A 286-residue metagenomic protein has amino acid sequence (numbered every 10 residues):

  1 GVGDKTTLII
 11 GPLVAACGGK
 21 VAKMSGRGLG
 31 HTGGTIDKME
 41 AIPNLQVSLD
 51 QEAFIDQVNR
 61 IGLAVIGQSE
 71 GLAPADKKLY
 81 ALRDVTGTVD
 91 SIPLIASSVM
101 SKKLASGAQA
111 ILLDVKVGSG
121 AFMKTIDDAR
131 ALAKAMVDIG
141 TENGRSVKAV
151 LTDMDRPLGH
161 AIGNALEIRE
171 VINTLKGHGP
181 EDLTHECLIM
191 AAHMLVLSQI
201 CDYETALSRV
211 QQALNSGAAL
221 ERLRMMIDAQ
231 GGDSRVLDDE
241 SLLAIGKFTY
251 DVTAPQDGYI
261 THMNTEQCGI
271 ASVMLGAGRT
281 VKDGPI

Functional and structural regions predicted by a protein language model:
G1-S25, L29: Active-site cofactor/substrate anionic-group-binding motifs, chiefly glycine- and Lys/Arg-rich phosphate-binding loops
T7, T32, I36, Q51 (+2 more regions): Amphipathic alpha-helical segments in well-structured domains
M24, V58, I66-S69, V99 (+2 more regions): Short beta-strand segments
T32-A41, A75-R83, V115-G118: Acidic/polar active-site rim loop that often engages polyanionic ligands
K38-A64, K134-G140, G144: A glycine-rich helix N-cap at a beta->alpha junction
K38-S48, L82-V89, F122-I126: Glycine-rich tight-turn/loop motif centered on a GG-T
R60-A108: Phosphate/diphosphate-binding glycine-rich loops and adjacent basic-rich segments that engage nucleotide
T88-D90, I95, A105, Q109-I286: Well-ordered secondary-structure scaffolds
